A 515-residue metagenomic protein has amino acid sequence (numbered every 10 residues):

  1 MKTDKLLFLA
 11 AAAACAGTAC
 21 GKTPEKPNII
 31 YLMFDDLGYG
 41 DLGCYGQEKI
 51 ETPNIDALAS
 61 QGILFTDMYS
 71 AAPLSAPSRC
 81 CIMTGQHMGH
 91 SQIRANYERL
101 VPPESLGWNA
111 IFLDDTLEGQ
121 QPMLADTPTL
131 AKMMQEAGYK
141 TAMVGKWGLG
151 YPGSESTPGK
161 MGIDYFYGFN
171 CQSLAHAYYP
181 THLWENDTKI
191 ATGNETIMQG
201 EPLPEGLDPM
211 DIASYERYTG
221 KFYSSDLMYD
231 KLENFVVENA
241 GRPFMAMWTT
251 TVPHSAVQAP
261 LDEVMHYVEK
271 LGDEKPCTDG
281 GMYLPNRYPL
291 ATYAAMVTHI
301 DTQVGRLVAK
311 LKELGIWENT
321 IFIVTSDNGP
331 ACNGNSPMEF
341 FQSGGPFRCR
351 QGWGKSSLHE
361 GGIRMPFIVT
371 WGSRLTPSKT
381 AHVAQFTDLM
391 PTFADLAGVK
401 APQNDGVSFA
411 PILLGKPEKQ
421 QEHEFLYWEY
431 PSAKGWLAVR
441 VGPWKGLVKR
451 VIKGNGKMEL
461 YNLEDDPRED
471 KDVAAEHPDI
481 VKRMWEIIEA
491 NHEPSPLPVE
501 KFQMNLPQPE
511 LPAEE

Functional and structural regions predicted by a protein language model:
M1-L7: Bacterial N-terminal signal peptides that target proteins for export
A14-E25: Bacterial Sec-dependent signal peptides at the C-terminal "C-region" and cleavage site
E25-I30, Q61-T66, Q135-A142, M161-D164 (+4 more regions): Loop/turn elements at helix/coil->beta-strand transitions in domains of secreted/extracellular proteins
F34-D36, A137, V144-K146: Conserved beta-strand->loop/alpha-helix structural units within folded catalytic cores of enzymes with alpha/beta
F34-I50, L64-T66, R94-E98, L149 (+7 more regions): Active-site-proximal cap/lid insertion segments
Y39-Y139, G153, A175, K189 (+1 more regions): Active-site segment of extracytoplasmic enzymes that catalyze sulfate/phosphate-ester chemistry
A71, M123, M338, K355-E360 (+3 more regions): Short Gly/Pro-enriched turn/cap motifs at secondary-structure boundaries
A131, N234-F235, G435-R440, K445-R450: Short, surface-exposed beta-strand/loop micro-motifs that present aromatic residues
